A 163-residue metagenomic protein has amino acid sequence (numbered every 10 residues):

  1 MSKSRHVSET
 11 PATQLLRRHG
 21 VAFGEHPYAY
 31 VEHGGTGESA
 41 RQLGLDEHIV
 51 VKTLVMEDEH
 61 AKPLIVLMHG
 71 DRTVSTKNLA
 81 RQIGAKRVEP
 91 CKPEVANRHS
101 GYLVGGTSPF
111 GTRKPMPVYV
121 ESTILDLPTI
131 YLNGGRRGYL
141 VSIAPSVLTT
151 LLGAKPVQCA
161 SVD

Functional and structural regions predicted by a protein language model:
M1-D163: Extended, low-hydrophobicity, polar/charged segments
